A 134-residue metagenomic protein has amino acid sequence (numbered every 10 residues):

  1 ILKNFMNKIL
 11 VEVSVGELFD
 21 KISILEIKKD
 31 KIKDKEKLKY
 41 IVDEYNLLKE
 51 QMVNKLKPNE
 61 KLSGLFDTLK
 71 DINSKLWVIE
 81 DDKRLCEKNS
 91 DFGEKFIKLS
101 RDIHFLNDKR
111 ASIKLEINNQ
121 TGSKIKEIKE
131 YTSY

Functional and structural regions predicted by a protein language model:
I1-F5: Short, Lys/Arg-enriched N-terminal segments with co-localized hydrophobic residues within the first ~10-30 amino acids
M6-Y134: Anionic, Ser/Thr-rich low-complexity intrinsically disordered regions
